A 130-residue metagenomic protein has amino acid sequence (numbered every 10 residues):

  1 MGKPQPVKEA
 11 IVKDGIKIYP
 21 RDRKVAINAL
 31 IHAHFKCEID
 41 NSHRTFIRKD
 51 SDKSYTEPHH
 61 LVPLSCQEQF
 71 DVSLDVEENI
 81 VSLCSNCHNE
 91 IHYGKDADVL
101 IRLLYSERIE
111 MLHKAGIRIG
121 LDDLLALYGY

Functional and structural regions predicted by a protein language model:
M1-D50, S65-L74: Short, charged surface segments at domain edges that flank catalytic/cofactor-binding sites
K53-P58, V62-Y130: A detector for short metal-coordination/catalytic motifs
